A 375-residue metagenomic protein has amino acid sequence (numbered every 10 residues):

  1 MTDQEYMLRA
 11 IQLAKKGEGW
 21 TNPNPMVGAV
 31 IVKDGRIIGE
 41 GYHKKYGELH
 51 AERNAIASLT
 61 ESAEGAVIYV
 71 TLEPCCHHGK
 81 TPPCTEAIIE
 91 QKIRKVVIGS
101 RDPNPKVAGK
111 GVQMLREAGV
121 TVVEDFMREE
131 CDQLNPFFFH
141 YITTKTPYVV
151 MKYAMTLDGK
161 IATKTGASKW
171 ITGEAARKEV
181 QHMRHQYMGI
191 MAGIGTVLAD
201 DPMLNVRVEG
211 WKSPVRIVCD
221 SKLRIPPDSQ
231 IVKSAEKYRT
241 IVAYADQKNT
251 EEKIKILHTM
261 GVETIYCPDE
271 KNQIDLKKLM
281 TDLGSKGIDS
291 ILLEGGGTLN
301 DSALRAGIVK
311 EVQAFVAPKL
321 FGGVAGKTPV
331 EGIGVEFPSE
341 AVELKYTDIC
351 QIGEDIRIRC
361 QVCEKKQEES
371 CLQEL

Functional and structural regions predicted by a protein language model:
T2-G17, N22-N24, A63, K80 (+2 more regions): Enzymes that bind and transform nitrogen-containing heteroaromatic metabolites
L8, Q12-K15, G39, H50-R53 (+4 more regions): A broad detector of short, well-ordered amphipathic alpha-helices that serve as recognition/interaction surfaces
A10-A14, A29, D34-G41, E130-T143 (+1 more regions): A short, flexible N-terminal coil/short beta segment enriched in small residues
G19-T21, V112, F126-A154: Proteins enriched for Cys/Gly/acidic motifs involved in redox and nucleic-acid/cofactor modification
P25-V27, M127-E130, G295: Short, conserved alpha-helical segments within structured domains
M26-G35, Y153-A154, I358: Short beta-strand scaffold segments in enzyme catalytic cores
I31-E130, V215, I241, D246-K248 (+1 more regions): Zn2+-dependent cytidine deaminase-like catalytic core
